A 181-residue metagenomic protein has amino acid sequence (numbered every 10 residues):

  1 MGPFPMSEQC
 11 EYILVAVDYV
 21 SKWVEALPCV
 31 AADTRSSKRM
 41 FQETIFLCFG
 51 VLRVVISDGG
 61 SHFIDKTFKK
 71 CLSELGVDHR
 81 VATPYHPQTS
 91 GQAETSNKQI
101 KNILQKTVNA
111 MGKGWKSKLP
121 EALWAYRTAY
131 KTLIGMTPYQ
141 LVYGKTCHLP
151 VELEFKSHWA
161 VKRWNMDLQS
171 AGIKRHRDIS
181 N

Functional and structural regions predicted by a protein language model:
M1-N181: Integrase module of LTR retroelements
